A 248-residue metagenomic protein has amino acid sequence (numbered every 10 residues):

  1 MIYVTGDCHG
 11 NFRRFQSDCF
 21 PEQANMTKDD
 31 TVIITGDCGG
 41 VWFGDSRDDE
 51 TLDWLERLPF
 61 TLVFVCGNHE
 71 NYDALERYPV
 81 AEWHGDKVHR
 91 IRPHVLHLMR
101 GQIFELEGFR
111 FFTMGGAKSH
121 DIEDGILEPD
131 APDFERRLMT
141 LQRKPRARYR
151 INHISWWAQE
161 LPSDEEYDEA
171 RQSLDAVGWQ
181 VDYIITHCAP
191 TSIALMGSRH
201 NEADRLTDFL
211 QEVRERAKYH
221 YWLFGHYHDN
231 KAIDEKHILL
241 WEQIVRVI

Functional and structural regions predicted by a protein language model:
M1-V4, C8-R14, P132-F134, A147: Acidic, histidine-bearing metal-coordination/catalytic regions of metal-dependent phosphoesterases
M1-Y3, Q102-T113, Y183, D234-I238: Beta-strand-turn-beta hairpins that frame and shape the catalytic cleft of phosphate-ester-processing enzymes
V4, T31-T35, Y183-H187, L223: Structural motif
T5, N11-L106, R199, A203-Q211 (+2 more regions): Core catalytic region of metal-dependent phosphoesterases/phosphodiesterases, especially metallo-beta-lactamase-like
C8-H9, C38-G39, N68-N71, A117-K118 (+2 more regions): Catalytic metal-binding/acid-base residues of hydrolase active sites
P93, E107-H200: Active-site-proximal loop/helix segment associated with metal-binding centers of metalloenzymes
F111, L223-I248: C-terminal capping/extension of enzyme domains
